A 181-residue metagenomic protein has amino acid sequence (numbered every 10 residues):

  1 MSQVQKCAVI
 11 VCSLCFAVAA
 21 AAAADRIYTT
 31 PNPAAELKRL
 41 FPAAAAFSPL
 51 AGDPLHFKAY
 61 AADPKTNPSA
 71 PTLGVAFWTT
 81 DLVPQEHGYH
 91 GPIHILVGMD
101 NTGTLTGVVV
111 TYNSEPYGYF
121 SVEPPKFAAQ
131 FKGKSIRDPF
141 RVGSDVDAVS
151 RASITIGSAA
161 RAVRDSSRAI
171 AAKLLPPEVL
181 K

Functional and structural regions predicted by a protein language model:
M1-V11: Bacterial N-terminal signal peptides that target proteins for export
V4, A19-A20: Residue-level recognition of conserved structural "scaffold" positions that shape functional pockets and channels
V9-A19: Bacterial N-terminal signal peptides
A21-V146, A152-G157, R161-K181: Flexible, solvent-exposed loop/hinge segments and secondary-structure transition points
